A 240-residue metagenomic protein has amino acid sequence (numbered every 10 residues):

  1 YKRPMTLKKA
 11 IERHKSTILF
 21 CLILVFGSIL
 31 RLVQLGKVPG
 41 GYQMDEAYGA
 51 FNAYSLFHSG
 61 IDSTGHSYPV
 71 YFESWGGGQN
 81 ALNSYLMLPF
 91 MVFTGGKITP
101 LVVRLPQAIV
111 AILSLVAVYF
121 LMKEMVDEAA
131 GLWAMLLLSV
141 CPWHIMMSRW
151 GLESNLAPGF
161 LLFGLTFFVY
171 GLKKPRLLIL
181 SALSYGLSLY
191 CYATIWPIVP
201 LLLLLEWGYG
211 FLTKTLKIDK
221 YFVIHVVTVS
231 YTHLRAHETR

Functional and structural regions predicted by a protein language model:
Y1-P4: Short, Lys/Arg-enriched N-terminal segments with co-localized hydrophobic residues within the first ~10-30 amino acids
T6-R235: Membrane-integral, polyisoprenol-dependent glycosyltransferases of the GT-C/oligosaccharyltransferase superfamily
